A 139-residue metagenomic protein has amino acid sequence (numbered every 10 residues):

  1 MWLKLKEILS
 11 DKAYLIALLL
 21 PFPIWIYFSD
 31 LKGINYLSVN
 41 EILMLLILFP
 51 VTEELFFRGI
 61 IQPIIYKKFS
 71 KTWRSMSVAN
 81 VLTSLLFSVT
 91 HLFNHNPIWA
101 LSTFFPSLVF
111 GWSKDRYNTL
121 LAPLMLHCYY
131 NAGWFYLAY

Functional and structural regions predicted by a protein language model:
M1-K4, Y14-L15, S38-N40, G133: Short, charge-rich amphipathic segments
M1-S10, K68, R116-N118: Membrane-helix interface linkers and caps
K6-I26: Topogenic membrane-insertion module of multi-pass membrane proteins
F22-D30, N35, V39-Y139: Transmembrane helix-loop-helix hairpins at the membrane interface of multi-pass integral membrane proteins
